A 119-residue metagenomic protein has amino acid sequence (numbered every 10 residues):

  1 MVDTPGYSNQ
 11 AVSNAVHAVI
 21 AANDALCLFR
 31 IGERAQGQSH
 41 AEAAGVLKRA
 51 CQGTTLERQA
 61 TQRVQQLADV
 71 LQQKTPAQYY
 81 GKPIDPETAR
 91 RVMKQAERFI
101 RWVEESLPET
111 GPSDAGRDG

Functional and structural regions predicted by a protein language model:
M1-G119: Terminal alpha-helical segments
